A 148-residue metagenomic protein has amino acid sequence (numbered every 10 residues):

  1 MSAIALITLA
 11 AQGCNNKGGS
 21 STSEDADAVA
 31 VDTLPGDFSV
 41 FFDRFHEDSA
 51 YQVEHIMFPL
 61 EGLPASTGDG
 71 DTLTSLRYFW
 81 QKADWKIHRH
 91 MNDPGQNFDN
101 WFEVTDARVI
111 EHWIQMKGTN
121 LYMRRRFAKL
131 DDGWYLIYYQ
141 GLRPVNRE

Functional and structural regions predicted by a protein language model:
M1-I7: Sec-dependent N-terminal signal peptides
A10-G13: C-terminal motif of bacterial Sec signal peptides marking the signal peptidase cleavage site
N15-G18: Bacterial signal peptide processing site
T22-D27: Acidic/histidine-rich, surface-exposed loop or edge segments in extracytoplasmic proteins
D32-Y51: Short, aromatic-enriched amphipathic alpha-helices that serve as compact interaction elements
Q52-P59: Surface-exposed patches in mature extracellular/periplasmic domains of secreted proteins
G62-N120: Surface-exposed, charged secondary-structure patches
N120-E148: Short beta-strand edge/turn micro-motifs at domain boundaries
